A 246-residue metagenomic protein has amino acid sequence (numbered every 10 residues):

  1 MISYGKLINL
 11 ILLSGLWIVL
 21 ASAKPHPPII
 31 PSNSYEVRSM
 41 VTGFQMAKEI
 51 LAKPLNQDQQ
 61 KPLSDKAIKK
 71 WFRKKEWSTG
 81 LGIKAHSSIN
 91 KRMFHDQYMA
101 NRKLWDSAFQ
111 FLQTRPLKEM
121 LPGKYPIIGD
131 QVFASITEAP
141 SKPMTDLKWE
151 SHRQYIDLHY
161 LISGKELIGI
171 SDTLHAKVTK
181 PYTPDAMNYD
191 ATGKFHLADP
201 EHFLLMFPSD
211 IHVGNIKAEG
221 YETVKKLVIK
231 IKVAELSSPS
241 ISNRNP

Functional and structural regions predicted by a protein language model:
M1-I11: Bacterial N-terminal signal peptides that target proteins for export
N9-V19: Bacterial N-terminal signal peptides
S32-V37, Q45-A52, N56-I136, D146: A short, N-terminal "cap"/entry segment at the start of jelly-roll beta-barrel domains of the cupin/DSBH fold
F133-H152, E166-A176: Conserved short histidine dyad/triad with adjacent acidic residue
R153-E166, D172, Y182-D185, K230: Short, conserved beta-strand element in jelly-roll/cupin
I156-Y160, F195-H196, F203-L204: His/acidic/aromatic-lined binding-pocket segments of jelly-roll/cupin-type domains and related regulatory beta-sandwich
L197-I216: Conserved metal-binding segment of the jelly-roll/cupin
F203-L205, Y221-S237: A short hydrophobic beta-strand segment most commonly corresponding to one strand of the jelly-roll/cupin
